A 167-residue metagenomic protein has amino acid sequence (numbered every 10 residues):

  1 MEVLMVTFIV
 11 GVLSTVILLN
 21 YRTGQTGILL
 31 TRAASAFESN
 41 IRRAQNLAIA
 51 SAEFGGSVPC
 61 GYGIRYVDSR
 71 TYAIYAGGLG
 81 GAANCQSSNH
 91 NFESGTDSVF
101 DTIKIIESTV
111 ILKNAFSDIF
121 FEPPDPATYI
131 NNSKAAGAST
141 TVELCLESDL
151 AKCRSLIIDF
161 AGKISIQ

Functional and structural regions predicted by a protein language model:
M1-R22: N-terminal single-pass transmembrane signal-anchor helix
Q25-G56: Membrane-proximal N-terminal amphipathic helix
G55-G56, C145-L150: Short loop/turn motifs at secondary-structure junctions and domain boundaries
S57-P123: Type IV pilin-like appendage domain
I64, E143-C145, S155-I158: Beta-strand-rich, repetitive solenoid scaffolds
P126, L150-Q167: Low-complexity, S/T/G/P-rich flexible repeat/linker segments used as non-globular hinges and stalks within
Y129-A136: Short glycine/proline/serine/threonine-rich loop/turn segments at secondary-structure transition edges
G137-E147: Short conserved beta-strand and strand-loop elements enriched in small hydrophobics with frequent Asp/Gly
